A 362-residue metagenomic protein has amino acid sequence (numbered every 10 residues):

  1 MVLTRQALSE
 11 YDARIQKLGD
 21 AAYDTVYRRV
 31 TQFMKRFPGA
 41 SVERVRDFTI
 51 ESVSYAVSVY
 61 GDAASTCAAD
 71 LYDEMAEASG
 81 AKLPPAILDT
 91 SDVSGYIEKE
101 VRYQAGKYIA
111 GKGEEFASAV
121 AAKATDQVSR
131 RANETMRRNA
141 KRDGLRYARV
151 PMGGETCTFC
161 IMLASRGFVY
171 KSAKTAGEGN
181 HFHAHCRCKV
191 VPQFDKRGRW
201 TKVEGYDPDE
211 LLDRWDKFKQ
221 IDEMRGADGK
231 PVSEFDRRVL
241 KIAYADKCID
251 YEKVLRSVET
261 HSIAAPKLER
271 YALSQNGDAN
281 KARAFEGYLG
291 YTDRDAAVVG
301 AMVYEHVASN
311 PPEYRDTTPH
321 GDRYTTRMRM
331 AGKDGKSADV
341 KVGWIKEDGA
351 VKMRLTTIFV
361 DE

Functional and structural regions predicted by a protein language model:
M1-E43, R130-Y251: Activation/maturation switch segments at domain boundaries
M1-N139: N-terminal alpha-helical interaction blocks
A56-Y60, A64, A68-M75, S91 (+5 more regions): Contiguous interface-forming segments/domains that mediate binding rather than catalysis
I109-A119, D143-R149, S309-Y314: Short low-complexity stretches enriched in small and charged residues
E114-A121, T125, V150-G153, H181 (+1 more regions): Short capping loops/turns at secondary-structure boundaries
Y147-V150, M302-R354, I358-D361: Functional cores of ribonucleases/endoribonucleases
D250-M328: Compact soluble domain cores
